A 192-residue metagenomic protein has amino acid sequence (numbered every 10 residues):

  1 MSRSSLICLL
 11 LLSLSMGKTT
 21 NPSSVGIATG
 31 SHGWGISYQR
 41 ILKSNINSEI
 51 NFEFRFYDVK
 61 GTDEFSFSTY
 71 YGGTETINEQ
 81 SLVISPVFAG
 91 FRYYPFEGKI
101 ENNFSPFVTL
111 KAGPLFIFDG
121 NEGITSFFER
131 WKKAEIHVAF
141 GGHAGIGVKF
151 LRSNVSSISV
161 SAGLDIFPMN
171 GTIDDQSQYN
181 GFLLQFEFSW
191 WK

Functional and structural regions predicted by a protein language model:
M1-P22, K192: Cleavable N-terminal export/targeting peptides
K18-S23, S44-I50, N102-V108, I136-V138 (+2 more regions): Outer-envelope beta-barrel architecture signal
N21, G30-W34, V83-V87, F104 (+2 more regions): Residues that define the transmembrane beta-barrel architecture of outer-membrane proteins
P22-S24, G72-E79, F128-A134, M169-Q176: Extracellular loop and loop/strand-boundary signature of outer-membrane beta-barrel proteins
S24, W34-Q39: Short secondary-structure capping/turn segments at boundaries of alpha-helices and beta-strands
I36-Y38, A89-F91, V108, A144-I146 (+2 more regions): Membrane-embedded beta-strands of outer-membrane beta-barrel proteins, especially the hydrophobic/small aromatic
R40-F127, R152, W190: Gram-negative (and chloroplast) outer-membrane scaffold detector with strong preference for beta-barrel transmembrane
G61-D63, G147-K192: Predominantly the C-terminal beta-signal and adjacent terminal strand-loop region of outer-membrane beta-barrel
